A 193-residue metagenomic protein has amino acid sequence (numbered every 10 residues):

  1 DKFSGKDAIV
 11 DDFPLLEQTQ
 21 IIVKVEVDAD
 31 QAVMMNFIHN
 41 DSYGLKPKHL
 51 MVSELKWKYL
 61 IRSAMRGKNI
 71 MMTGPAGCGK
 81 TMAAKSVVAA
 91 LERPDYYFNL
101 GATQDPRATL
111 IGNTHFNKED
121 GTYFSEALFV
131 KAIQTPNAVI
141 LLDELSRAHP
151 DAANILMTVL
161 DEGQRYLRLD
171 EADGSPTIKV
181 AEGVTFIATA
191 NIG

Functional and structural regions predicted by a protein language model:
K2-G193: AAA+ P-loop NTPase catalytic core and its hallmark functional loops
